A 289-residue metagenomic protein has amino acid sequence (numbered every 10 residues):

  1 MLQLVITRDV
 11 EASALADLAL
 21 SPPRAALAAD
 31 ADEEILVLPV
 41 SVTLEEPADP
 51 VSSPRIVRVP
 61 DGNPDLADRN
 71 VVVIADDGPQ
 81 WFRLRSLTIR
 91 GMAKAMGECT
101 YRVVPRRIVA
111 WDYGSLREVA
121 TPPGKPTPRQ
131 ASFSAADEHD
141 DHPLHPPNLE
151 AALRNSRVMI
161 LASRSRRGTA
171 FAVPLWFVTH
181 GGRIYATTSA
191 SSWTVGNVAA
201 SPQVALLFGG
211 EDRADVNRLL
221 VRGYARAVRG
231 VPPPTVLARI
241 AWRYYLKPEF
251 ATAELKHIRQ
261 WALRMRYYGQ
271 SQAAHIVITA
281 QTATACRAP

Functional and structural regions predicted by a protein language model:
L2-A28, A131-A170: Short, conserved active-site entrance elements at the starts or edges of catalytic domains
L2-L4, D9, D68-L144, V216-P289: Charged, gly/pro-rich active-site loop segments
A16-G62, S156-A190, A205-G209, N217-L220: Short beta-strand segments
S21-P23, D65-V72, N155, V198-V204: Short coil-to-beta transition motif at edge beta-strands of beta-rich domains
P60, R85, A170, A186-T188 (+2 more regions): Short histidine-centered beta-strand/loop micro-motifs that create catalytic or ligand/metal-coordination sites
E150-A151, G196, R266-Y268: Short secondary-structure boundary/capping segments
W193: Short alpha-helical
G196-A200, A205-L219, R226: Helix-adjacent hinge/juxtasegments
